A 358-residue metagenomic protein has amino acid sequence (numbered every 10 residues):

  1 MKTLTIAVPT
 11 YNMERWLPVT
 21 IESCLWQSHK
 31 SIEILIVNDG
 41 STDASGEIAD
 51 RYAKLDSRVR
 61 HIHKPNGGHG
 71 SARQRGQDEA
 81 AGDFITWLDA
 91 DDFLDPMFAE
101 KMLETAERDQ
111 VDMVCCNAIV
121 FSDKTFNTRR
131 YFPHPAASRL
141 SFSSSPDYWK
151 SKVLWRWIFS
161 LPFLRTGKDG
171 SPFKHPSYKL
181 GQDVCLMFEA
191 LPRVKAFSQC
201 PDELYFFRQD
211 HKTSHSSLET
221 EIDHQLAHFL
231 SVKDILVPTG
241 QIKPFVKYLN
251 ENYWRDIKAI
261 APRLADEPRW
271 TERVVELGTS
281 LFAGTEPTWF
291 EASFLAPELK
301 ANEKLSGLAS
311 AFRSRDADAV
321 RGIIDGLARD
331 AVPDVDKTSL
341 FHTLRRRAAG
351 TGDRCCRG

Functional and structural regions predicted by a protein language model:
K2-T5, S23, E33, C185: Cell-envelope/extracellular polymer assembly enzymes that use nucleotide-activated donors
M13-W26: Short, well-formed alpha-helical segments that are part of the catalytic scaffolds of diverse glycosyltransferases
N38-E47, G68, D89: A conserved acidic beta->alpha catalytic loop
K64-A80: Glycine-rich, basic loop-to-helix element that forms the pyrophosphate-binding segment of sugar-nucleotide handling
H69, A90-C200, Y205-L226, V232: Donor-binding/catalytic cores of nucleotide-activated saccharide and glycerol-phosphate transferases/polymerases
I85: Short aromatic/hydrophobic "clamp" motif used to bind/position activated sugar donors
K195, D202-D210, S216-K243, N252-I260 (+1 more regions): Catalytic core of nucleotide-sugar-dependent glycosyltransferases
L264-G358: Membrane-interface aromatic/basic loop that binds lipid-linked glycans or pyrophosphate carriers, typified by
